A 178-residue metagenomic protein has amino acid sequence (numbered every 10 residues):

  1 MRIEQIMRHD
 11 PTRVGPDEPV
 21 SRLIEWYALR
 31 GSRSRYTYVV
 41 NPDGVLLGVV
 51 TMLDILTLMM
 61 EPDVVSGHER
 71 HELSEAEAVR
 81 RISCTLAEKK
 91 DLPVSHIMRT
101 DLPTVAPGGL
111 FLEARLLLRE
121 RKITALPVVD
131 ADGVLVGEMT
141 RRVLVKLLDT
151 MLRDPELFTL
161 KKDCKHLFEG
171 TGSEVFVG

Functional and structural regions predicted by a protein language model:
M1, E18, V50, L92 (+2 more regions): Short beta-to-alpha loop/turn elements within the nucleotide-binding domains of ABC transporters
M1-P11, A76-E77, K90-L102, D163-C164: Bateman (tandem CBS) regulatory domains
I6, Y27, T37-D54, L118 (+1 more regions): A glycine-centered beta-loop-beta connector
R8, M52, E61, D91 (+3 more regions): ATP/adenylate-binding site constellation spanning eukaryotic-like Ser/Thr protein kinases, ABC-transporter
T12, L56, V145-K146: Nucleotide phosphate-binding site architecture
V14-S34, V39-V40, M59, L86-A87 (+4 more regions): The conserved cystathionine-beta-synthase
A28-V79: Acidic (E/D-rich), amphipathic helical modules within compact regulatory domains
G67-E77, R81-I82, T104-E113, V129-G178: Cytosolic regulatory modules rich in charged/polar residues
